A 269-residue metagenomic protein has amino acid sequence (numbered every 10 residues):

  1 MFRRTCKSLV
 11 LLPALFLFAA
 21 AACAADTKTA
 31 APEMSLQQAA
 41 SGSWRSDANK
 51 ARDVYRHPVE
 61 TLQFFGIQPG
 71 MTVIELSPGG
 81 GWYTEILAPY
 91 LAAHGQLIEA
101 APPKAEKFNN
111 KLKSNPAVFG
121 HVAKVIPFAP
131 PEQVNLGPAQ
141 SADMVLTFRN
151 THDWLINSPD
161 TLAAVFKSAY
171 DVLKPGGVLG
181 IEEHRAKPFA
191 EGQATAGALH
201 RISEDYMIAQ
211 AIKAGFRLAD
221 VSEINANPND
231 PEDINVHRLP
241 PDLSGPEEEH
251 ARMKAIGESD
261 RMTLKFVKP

Functional and structural regions predicted by a protein language model:
L36-F64, Q68: Class I SAM-dependent methyltransferase Rossmann-like catalytic core, especially the SAM/SAH-binding loop
G70-G79: Conserved class I S-adenosyl-L-methionine
P78-Q133: Class I SAM-dependent methyltransferase SAM/SAH-binding core
V134-V145: A short acidic, Gly/Pro-enriched loop at the edge of an enzyme's catalytic core that lines a small-molecule cofactor
T161-P175: A short glycine-rich, Lys/Arg-flanked "PGG" loop and its adjoining helix->strand segment in the class I
G176-E183: Conserved beta-strand signature within the Rossmann-like core of class I S-adenosyl-L-methionine
G192-A219: Conserved Class I S-adenosyl-L-methionine
G257-P269: C-terminal lobe and adjacent flexible extensions of AdoMet/dcAdoMet transferase-like proteins
